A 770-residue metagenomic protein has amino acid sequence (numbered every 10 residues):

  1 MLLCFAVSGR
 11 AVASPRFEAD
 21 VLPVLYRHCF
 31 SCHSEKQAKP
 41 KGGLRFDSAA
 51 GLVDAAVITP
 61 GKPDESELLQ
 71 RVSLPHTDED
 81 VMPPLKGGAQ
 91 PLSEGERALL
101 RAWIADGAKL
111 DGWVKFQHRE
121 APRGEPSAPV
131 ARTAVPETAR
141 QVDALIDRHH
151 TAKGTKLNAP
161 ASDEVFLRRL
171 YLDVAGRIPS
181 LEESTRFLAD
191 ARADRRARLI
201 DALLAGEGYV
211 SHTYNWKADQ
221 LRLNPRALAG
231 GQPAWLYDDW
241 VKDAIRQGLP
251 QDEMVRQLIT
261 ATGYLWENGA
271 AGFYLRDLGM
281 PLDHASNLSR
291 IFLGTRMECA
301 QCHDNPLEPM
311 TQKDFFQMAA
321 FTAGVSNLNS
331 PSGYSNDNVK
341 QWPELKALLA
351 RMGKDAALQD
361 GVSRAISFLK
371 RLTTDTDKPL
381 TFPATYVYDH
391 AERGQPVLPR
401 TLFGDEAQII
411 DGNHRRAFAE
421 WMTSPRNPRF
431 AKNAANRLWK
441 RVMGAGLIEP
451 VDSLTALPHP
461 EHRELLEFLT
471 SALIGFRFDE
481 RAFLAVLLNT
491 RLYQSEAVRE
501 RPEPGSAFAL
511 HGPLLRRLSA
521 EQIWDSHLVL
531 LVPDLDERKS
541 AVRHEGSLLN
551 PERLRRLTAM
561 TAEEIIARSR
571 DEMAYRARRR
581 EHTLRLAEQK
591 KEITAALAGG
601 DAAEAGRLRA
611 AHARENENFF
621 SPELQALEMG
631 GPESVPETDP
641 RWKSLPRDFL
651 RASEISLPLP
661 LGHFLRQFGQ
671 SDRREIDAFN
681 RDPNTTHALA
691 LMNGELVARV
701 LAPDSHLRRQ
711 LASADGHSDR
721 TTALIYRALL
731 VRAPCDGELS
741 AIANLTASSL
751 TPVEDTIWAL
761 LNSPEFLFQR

Functional and structural regions predicted by a protein language model:
F5, G9-T262, Q301, N305 (+2 more regions): Aromatic- and Gly/Pro-enriched helix-to-coil junctions and flexible linker segments
A56-T59, I676-A678, T746: Conserved phosphate-binding loops in nucleotide/dinucleotide-binding enzymes
S73, Q141, L145, I245 (+7 more regions): An acidic, gly/pro-interrupted, aromatic-rich
I200-L203, D238, H612, N616 (+1 more regions): Short amphipathic alpha-helical coiled-coil/interface segments
A733-S749: Helix-loop-helix junctions that connect adjacent transmembrane helices in secondary transporters/permeases, recognized
P752: Active-site neighborhood of thiol-dependent amide/isopeptide-bond enzymes
T756: Globin-like tetrapyrrole-binding proteins
